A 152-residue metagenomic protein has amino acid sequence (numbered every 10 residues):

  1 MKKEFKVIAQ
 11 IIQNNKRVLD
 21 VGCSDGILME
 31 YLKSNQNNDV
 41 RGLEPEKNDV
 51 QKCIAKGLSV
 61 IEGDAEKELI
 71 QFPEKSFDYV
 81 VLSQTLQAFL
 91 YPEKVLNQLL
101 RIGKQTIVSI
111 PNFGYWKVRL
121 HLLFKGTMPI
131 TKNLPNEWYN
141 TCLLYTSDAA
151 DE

Functional and structural regions predicted by a protein language model:
M1-N15: Conserved alpha-helix/loop element of class I SAM-dependent methyltransferases that forms part of the SAM/SAH-binding
K16-G22: Conserved class I S-adenosyl-L-methionine
G26: Glycine-rich SAM-binding Motif I of class I
Y31-S59, G63-E68: Class I SAM-dependent methyltransferase SAM/SAH-binding core
V81-L90: A short SAM/SAH-binding and catalytic strip from SAM-dependent methyltransferases
E93-Q105: A short glycine-rich, Lys/Arg-flanked "PGG" loop and its adjoining helix->strand segment in the class I
V108-K132: Conserved class I S-adenosyl-L-methionine
Y145-E152: Conserved small/polar residues in nucleotide/adenosyl-binding loops
